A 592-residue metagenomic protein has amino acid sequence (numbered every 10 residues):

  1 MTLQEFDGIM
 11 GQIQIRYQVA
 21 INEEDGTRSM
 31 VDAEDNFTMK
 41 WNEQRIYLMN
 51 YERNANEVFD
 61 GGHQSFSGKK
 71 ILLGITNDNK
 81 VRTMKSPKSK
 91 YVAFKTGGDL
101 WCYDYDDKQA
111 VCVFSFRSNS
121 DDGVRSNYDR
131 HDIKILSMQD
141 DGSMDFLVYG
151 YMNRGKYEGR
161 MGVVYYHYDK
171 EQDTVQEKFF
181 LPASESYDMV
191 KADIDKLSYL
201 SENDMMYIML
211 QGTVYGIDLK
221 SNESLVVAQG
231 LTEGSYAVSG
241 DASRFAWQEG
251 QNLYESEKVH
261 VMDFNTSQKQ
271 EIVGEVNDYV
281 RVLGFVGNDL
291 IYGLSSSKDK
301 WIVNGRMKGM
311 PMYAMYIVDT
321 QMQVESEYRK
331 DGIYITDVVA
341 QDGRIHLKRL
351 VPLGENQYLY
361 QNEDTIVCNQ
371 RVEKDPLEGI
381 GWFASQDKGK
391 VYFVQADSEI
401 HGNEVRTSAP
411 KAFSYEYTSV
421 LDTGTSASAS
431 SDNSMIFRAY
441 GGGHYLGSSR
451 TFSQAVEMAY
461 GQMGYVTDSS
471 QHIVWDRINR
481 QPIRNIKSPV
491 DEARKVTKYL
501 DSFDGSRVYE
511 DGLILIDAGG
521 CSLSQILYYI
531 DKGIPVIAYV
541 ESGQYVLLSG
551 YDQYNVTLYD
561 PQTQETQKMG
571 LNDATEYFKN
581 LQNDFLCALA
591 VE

Functional and structural regions predicted by a protein language model:
M1-T27, D132-D140: Surface-exposed, charged secondary-structure patches
T27-V81, Q109, N119, Q172-A183: Short beta-strand edge/turn micro-motifs at domain boundaries
F66-T76, A110-H131, Q172-A192, K220-T232 (+2 more regions): Multi-bladed beta-propeller domains
N77-M84, D122-M138, S184-S198, G230-G240 (+6 more regions): Repeated scaffold domains used in trafficking and secretory/extracellular systems, primarily beta-propellers
A93, D104, C112-V113, N153-G155 (+2 more regions): Long, low-hydrophobicity ectodomains and other hydrophilic envelope-associated domains
A93-G98, F146-R154, Y166-H167, K196-G212 (+4 more regions): Beta-strand C-termini and the immediately following turn/loop, strongest in propeller blades
D107-K108, G159-D173, V259-T266, R306-M322 (+1 more regions): Beta-propeller blade signature
I483-E592: Conserved active-site-adjacent core of cysteine acyl-enzyme catalytic domains
